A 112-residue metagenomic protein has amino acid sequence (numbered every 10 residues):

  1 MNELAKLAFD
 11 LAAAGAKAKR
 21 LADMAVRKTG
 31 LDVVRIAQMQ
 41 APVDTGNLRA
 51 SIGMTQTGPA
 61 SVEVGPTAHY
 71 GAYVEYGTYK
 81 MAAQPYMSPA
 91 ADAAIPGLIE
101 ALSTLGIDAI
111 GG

Functional and structural regions predicted by a protein language model:
M1-G112: Short, Lys/Arg-rich flexible segments
